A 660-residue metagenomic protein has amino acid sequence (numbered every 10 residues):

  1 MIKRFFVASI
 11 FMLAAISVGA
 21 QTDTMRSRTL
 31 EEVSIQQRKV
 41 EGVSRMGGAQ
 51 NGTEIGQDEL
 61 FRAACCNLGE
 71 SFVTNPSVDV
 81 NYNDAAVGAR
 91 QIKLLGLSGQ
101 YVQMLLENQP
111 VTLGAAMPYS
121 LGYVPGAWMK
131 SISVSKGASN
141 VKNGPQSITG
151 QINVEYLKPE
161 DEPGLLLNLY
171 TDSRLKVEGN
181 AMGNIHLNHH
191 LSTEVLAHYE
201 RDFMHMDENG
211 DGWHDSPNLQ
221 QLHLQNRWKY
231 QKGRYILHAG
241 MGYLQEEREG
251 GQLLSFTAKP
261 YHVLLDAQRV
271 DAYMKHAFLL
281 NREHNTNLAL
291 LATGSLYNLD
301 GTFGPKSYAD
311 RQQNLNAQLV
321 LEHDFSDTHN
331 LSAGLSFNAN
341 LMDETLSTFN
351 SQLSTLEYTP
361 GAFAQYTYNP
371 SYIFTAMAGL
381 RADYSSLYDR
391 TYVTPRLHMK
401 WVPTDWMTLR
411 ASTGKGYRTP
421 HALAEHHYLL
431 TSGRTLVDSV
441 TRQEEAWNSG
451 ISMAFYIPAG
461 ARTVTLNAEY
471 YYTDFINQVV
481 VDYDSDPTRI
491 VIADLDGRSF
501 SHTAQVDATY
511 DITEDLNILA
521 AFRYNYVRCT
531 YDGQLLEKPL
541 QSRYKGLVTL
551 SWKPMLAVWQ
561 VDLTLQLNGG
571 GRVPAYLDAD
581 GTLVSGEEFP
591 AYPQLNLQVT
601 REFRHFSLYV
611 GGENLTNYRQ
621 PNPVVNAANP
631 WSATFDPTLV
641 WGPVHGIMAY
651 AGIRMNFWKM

Functional and structural regions predicted by a protein language model:
E32-A63, Q91, G99: N-terminal periplasmic "start-of-domain" segments of outer-membrane beta-barrel proteins
G69-P110: Extracytoplasmic beta-strand/coil segments of soluble accessory domains associated with Gram-negative outer-membrane
Q91, Q109-K136: Short acidic/polar hinge/loop motifs at secondary-structure boundaries that mediate gating or recognition
Y123-G164: A beta-strand signature from Gram-negative outer-membrane beta-barrel systems, especially the internal plug domain
D202-H223, K229-L288, G294-Q312: Flexible loop and strand-edge segments within Gram-negative outer membrane beta-barrel domains
N287-G301, V402, R410, R442-F500: Membrane-embedded beta-barrel scaffold of Gram-negative outer-membrane proteins
S371, Y471-D474, D494-Y576, R654-K659: Gram-negative outer-membrane beta-barrel transporters
I518, L567-Y576, V599-M660: C-terminal beta-signal and adjacent terminal beta-strands/loops of Gram-negative outer-membrane beta-barrel proteins
